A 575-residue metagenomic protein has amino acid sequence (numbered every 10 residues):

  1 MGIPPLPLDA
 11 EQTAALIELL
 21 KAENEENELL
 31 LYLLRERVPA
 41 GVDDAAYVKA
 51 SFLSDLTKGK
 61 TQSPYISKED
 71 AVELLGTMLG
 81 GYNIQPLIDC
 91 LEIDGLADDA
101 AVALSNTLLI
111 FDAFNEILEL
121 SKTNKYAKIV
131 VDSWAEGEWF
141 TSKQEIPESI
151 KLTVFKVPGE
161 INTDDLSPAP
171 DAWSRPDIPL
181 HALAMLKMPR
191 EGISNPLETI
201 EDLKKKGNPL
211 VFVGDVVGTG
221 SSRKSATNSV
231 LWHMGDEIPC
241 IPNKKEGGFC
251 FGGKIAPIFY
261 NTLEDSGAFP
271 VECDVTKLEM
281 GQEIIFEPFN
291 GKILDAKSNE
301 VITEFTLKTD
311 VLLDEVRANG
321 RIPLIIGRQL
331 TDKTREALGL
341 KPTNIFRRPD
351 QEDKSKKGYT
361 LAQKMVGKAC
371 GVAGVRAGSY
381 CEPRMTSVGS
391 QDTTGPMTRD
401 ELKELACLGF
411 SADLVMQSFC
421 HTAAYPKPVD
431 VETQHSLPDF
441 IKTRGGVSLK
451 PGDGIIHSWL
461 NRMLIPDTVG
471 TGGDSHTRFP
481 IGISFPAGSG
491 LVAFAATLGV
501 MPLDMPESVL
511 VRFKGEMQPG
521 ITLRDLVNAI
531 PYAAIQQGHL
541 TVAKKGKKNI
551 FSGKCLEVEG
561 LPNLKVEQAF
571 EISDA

Functional and structural regions predicted by a protein language model:
M1-A22, L312-I325: Amphipathic alpha-helical packing elements
M1-P4, L8-Q12, L20, L31 (+4 more regions): Long, non-globular segments of proteins
I3-P7, E28-D44, K58-G80, P86-D89 (+2 more regions): Structural detector for internal amphipathic alpha-helices that build alpha-solenoid repeat scaffolds
T13, K21-E28, R35-E36: N-terminal interaction modules that seed assembly of large macromolecular complexes
L16, L30, K49-T57, I84-I88 (+1 more regions): Buried hydrophobic core positions in alpha-solenoid tandem helical repeats
E23, S63-P64, E92-L96, T123-N124: Short inter-helical turns and helix N-cap capping residues of alpha-solenoid HEAT/ARM repeat scaffolds
D99-A575: Fe-S-dependent hydro-lyases/dehydratases of central metabolism
